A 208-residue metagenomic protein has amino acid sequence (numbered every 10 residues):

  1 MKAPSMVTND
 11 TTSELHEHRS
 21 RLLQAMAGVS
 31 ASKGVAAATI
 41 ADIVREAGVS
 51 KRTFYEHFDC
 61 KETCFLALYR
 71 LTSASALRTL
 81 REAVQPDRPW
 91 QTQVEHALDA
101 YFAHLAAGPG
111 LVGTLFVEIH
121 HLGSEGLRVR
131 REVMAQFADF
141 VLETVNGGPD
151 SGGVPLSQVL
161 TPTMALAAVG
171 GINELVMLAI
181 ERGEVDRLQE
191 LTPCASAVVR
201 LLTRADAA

Functional and structural regions predicted by a protein language model:
M1-E17, G152-L156, A207-A208: N-terminal intrinsically disordered/low-complexity leader segments
M1-V7, A103, A107, D139 (+2 more regions): C-terminal peripheral helix-coil segments that are non-catalytic and often amphipathic
L15-M26, I43, L68-A76: Generic hydrophobic, amphipathic alpha-helix propensity
R21, V29-T63: Helix-turn-helix
Q24, Q91-A106, L166, G170 (+2 more regions): Amphipathic alpha-helical segments that line or abut small-molecule/effector binding pockets and mediate allosteric
A67, R81-G110, S157: Hydrophobic alpha-helical connector segments
A74, S124-D150, Q158-E174, Q189 (+1 more regions): Amphipathic alpha-helical packing segments from all-alpha helical-bundle domains
A106-E125, L142-V145, M177: Amphipathic alpha-helical segments used for helix-helix packing
